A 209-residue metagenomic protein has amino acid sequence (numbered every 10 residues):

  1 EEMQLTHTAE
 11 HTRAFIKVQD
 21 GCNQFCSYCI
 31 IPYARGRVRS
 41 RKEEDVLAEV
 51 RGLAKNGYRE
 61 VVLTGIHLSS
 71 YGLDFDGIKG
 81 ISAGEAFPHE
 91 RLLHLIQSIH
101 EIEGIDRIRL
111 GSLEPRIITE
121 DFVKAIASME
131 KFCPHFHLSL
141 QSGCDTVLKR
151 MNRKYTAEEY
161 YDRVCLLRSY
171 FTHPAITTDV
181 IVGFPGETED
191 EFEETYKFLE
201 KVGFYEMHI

Functional and structural regions predicted by a protein language model:
E1-Y71, R91, D121, I126 (+5 more regions): Proteins enriched for Cys/Gly/acidic motifs involved in redox and nucleic-acid/cofactor modification
K55-F192: Conserved SAM/AdoMet-binding glycine-rich loop
G104, G203-F204: Conserved N-terminal phosphate-binding loop of PLP-dependent enzymes in the Aspartate aminotransferase
